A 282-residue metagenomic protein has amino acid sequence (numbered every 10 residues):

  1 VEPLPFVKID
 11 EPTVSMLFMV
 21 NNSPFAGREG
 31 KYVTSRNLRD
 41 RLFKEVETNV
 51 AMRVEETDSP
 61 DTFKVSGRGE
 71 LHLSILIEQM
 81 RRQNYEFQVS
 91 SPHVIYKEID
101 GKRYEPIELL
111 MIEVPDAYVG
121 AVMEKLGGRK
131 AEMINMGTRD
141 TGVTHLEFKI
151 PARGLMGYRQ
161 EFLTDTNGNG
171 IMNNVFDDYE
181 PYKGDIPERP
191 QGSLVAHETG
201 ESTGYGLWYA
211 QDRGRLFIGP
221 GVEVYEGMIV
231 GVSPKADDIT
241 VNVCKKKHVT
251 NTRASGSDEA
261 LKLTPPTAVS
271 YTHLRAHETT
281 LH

Functional and structural regions predicted by a protein language model:
V1-M16, F25-R28, Q191, G200-T250 (+2 more regions): Conserved nucleotide-binding/hydrolysis modules and their immediate coupling elements across P-loop/ASCE NTPase motors
V1-P60, R82: Catalytic P-loop NTP-binding/switch module of NTPases
E2, V46-N49, M80-Q88, G127-I134 (+1 more regions): A common structural junction motif
V14-R28, S59-S66, I99-E113, R139-A152 (+2 more regions): Short, hydrophobic beta-strand segments
F18, G69, P115, L126 (+2 more regions): Residue-level signature of catalytic and energy-coupling elements of molecular machines, predominantly ATP/GTP-dependent
E56-I99, P106-E108, P115-V119, H145 (+4 more regions): Conserved structured catalytic cores and adjacent interaction surfaces of nucleotide-binding/hydrolyzing enzymes
G127-P220: Long beta-strand-rich cores associated with HINT superfamily self-processing modules
T272-T279: Conserved small/polar residues in nucleotide/adenosyl-binding loops
